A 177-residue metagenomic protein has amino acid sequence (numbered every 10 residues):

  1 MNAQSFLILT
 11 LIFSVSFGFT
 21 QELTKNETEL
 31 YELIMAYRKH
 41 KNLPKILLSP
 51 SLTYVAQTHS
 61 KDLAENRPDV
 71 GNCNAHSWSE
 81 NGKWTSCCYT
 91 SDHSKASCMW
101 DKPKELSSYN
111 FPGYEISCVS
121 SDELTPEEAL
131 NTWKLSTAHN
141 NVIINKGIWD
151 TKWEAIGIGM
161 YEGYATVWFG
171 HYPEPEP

Functional and structural regions predicted by a protein language model:
S5-S14: Sec-dependent N-terminal signal peptides
F19-P177: Functional surface patches built around histidine and acidic residues
